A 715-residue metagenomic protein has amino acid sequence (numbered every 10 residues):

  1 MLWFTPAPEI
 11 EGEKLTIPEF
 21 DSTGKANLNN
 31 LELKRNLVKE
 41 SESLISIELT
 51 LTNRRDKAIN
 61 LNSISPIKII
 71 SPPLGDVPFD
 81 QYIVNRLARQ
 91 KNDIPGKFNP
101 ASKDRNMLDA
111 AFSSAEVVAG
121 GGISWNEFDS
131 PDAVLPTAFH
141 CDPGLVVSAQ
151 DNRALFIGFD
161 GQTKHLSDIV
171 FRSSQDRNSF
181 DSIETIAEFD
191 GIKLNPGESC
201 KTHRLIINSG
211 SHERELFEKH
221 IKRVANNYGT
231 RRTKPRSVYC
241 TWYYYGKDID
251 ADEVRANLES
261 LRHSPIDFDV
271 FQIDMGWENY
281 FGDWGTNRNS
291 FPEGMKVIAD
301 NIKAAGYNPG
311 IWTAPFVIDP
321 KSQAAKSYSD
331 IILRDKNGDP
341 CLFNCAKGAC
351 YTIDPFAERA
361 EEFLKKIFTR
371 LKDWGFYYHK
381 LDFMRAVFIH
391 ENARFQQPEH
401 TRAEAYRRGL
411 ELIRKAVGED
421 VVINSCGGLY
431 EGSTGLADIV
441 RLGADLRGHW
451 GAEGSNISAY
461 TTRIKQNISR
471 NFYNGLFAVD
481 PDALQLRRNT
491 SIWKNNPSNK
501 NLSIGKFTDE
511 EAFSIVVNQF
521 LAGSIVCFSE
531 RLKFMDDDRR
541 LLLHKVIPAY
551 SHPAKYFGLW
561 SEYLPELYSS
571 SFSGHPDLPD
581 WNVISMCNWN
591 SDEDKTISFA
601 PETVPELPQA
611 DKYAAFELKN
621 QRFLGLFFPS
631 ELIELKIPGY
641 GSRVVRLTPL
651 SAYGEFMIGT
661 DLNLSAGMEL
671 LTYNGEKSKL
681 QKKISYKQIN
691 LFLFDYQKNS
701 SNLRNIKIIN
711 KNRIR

Functional and structural regions predicted by a protein language model:
M1-F171: Polysaccharide-binding surfaces and accessory modules of carbohydrate-active proteins
I45, L135-D142, V146-R153, F513 (+7 more regions): Carbohydrate-binding surface patches
L49, G197, Y239, F271 (+4 more regions): Conserved, mostly hydrophobic/aromatic
S114, V118-R231, P235, K506: Beta-strand-rich recognition/accessory modules
Q162-T163, S174-E198, R204-S211, N226-G229 (+1 more regions): Carbohydrate-interacting/catalytic domains
P235-T369, F376-P398: Aromatic-lined carbohydrate-binding/catalytic grooves of carbohydrate-active enzymes
M295-I302, Y307, H400-V421: Alpha-helix-loop-beta-strand connector modules within alpha/beta enzyme cores
A324-E358, E362, R408-M535: Glycan-recognition surfaces
